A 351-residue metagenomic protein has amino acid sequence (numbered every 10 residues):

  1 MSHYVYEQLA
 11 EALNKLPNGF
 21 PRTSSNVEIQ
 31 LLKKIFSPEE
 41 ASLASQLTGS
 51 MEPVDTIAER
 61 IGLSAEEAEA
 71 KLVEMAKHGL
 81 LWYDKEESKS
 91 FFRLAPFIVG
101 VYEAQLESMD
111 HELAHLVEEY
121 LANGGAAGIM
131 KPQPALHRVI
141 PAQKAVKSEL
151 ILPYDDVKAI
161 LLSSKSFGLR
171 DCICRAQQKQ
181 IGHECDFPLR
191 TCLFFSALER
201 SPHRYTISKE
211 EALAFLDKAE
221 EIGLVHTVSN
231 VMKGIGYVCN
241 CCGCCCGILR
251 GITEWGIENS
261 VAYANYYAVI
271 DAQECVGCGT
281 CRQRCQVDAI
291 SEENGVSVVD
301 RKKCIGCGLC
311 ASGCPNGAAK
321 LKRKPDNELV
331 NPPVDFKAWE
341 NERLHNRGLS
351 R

Functional and structural regions predicted by a protein language model:
S50-I61: Short acidic, hydrophobic short linear motifs in intrinsically disordered regions
I57, A68-G79, A219, C241: Basic amphipathic alpha-helical segments that dock to polyanions
A76-E87, I290-S291, A319-K320: A short, conserved structural fragment
G79, G223, G279, D288 (+2 more regions): Glycine-centered, phosphate/nucleic-acid-interacting loop/turn motifs that mediate DNA/RNA or nucleotide
K89-A126: Short, amphipathic alpha-helical interaction segments positioned at domain boundaries
L94, T227-I235, W255-G306, K324-N327: Ferredoxin-like iron-sulfur electron-transfer modules
G124-Y267: Catalytic cores of enzyme domains
R301-R351: Flanking helices and flexible, charged tails adjoining ferredoxin-like Fe-S electron-transfer domains in multi-subunit
